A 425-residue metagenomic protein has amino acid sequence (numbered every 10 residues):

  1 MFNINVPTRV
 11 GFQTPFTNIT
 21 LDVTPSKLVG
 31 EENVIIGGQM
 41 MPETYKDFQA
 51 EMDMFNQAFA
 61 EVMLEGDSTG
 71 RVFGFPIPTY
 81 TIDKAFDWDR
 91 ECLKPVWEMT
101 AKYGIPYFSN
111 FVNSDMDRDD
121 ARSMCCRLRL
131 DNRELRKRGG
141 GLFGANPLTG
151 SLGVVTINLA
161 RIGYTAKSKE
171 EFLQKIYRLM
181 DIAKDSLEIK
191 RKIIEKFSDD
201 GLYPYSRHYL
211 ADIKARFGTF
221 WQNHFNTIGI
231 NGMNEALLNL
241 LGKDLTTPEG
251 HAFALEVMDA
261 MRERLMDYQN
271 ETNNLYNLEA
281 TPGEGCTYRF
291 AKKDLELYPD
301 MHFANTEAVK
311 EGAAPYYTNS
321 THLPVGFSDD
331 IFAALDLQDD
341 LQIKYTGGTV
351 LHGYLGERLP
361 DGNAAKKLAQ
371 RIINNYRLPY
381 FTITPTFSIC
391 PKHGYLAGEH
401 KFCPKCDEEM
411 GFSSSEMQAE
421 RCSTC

Functional and structural regions predicted by a protein language model:
M1-Q222, K243, T247-R421: Conserved catalytic cores of very large enzyme subunits
L21, N226-N239, D259: Contiguous, well-ordered alpha-helical segments that form the cores/surfaces of helical PPI scaffolds
T424-C425: Short acidic, low-complexity intrinsically disordered linear motifs used for protein-protein interactions
